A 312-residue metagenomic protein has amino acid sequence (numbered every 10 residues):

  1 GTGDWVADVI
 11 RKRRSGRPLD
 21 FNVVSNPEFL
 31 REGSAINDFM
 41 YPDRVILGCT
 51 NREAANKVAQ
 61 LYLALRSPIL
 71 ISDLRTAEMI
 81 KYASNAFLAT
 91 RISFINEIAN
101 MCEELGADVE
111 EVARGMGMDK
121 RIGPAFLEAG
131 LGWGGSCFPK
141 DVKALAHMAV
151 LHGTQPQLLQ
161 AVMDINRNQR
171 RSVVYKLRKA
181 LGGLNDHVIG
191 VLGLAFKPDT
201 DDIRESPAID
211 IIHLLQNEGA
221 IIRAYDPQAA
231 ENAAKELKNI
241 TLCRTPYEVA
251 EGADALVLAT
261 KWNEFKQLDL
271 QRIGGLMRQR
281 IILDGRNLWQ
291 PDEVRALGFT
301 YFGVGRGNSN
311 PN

Functional and structural regions predicted by a protein language model:
G1-N312: Structural/interface elements that position substrates and couple domains in central-metabolism enzymes
